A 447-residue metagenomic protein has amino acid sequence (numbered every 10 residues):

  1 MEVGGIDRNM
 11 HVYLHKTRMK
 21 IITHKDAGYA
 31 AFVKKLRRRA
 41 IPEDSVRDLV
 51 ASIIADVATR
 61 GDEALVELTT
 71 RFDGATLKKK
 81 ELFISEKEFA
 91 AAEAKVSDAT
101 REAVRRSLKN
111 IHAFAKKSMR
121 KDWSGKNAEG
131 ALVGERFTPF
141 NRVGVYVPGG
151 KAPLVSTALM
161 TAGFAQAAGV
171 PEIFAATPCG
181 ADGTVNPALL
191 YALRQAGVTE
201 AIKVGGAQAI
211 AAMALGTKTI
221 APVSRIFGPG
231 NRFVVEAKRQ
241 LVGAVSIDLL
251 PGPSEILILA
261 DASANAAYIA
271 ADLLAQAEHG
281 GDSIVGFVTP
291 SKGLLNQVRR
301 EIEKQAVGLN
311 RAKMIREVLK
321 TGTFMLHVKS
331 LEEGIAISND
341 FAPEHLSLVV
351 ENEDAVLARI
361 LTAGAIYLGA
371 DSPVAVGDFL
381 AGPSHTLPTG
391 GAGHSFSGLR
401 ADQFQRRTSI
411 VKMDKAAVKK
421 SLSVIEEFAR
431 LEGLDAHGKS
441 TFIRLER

Functional and structural regions predicted by a protein language model:
H15-N141: N-terminal Rossmann-like NAD(P)+-binding subdomain of aldehyde/semialdehyde dehydrogenases
I21-K25, E200-G205, M325-S330: Short acidic-hydrophobic, aromatic-tinged amphipathic segments that line or gate anion-handling sites
R120-G125, S246, S283-V288, G308-L319 (+2 more regions): Flexible, glycine/charged-enriched surface loops at secondary-structure junctions
G125-Y191: Conserved small-residue-rich beta-alpha loop and adjacent elements that most often cradle the phosphate/pyrophosphate
G197-I284: Conserved NAD(P)+-binding/catalytic subdomain of aldehyde/semialdehyde dehydrogenases
L249-T321, M325: A conserved active-site cap/scaffold subdomain adjacent to cofactor or substrate pockets
N339-R447: C-terminal core of ALDH-fold dehydrogenases
